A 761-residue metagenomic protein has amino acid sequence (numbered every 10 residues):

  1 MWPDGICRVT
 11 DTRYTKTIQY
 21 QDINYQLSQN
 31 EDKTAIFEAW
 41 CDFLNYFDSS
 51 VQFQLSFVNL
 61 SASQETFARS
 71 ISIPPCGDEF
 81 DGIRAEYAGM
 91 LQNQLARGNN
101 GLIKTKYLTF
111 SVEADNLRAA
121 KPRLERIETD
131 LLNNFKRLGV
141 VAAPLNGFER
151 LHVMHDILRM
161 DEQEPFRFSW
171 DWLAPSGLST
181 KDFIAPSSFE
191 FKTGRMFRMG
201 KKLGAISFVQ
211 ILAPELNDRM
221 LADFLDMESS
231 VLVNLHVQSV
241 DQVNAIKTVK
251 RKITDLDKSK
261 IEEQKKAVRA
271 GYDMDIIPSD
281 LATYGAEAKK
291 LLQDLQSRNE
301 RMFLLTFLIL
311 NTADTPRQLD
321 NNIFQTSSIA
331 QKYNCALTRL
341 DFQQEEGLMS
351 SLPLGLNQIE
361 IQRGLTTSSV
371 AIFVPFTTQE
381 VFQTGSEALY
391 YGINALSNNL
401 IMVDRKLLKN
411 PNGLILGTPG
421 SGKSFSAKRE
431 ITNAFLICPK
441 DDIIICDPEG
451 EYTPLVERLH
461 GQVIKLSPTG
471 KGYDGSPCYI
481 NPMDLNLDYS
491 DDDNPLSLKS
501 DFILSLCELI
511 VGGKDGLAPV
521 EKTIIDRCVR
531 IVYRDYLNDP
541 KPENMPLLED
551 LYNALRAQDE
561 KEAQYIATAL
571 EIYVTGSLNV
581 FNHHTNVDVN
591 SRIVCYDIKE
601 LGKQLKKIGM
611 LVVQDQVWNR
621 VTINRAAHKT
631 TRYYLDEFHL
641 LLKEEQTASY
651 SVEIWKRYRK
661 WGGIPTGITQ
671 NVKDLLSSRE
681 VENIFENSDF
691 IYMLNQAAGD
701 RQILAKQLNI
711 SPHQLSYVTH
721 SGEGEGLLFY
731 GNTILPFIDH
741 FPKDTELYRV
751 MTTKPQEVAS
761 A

Functional and structural regions predicted by a protein language model:
M1-T378: Extended, folded cores of ATP/NTP-driven motor/assembly subunits in large transport and secretion machines
I23, N30-S49, L60, D223-L225 (+10 more regions): P-loop NTPase motor domains
I415: Hydrophobic anchor at the beta1->P-loop junction of P-loop NTPases
K423: Conserved lysine of the Walker
S426: Hydrophobic positions on the alpha1 helix immediately C-terminal to the Walker A/P-loop
P439-T453, S467-P468: Short beta-strand-centered segment that lines the nucleotide-binding/catalytic pocket of NTP-utilizing
I443-C446, C595, Y634, Y658 (+2 more regions): Structural recognition of the conserved hydrophobic beta-strand(s) that form the central parallel beta-sheet of P-loop
K465-G472, F690-G699: Conserved AAA+ ATPase "SRH/arginine-finger" region at the nucleotide-binding site
